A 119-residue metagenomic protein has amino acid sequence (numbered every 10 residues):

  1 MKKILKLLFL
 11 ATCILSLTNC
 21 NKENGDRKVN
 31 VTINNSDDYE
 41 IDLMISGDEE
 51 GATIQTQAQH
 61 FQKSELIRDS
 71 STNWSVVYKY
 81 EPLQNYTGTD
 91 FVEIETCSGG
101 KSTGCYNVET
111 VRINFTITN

Functional and structural regions predicted by a protein language model:
K2-L10: Sec-dependent signal peptide recognition, specifically the positively charged N-region followed immediately by
L15-N19: C-terminal motif of bacterial Sec signal peptides marking the signal peptidase cleavage site
C20-G51, K101-N119: Extracellular interdomain linkers/hinges and stalk-like, low-complexity segments in secreted or single-pass
N34, S71-N73, N85-T87: Surface-exposed coil/turn segments at beta-strand junctions on protein surfaces, enriched
D37-K79: Surface-exposed or secretory-pathway low-complexity segments enriched in glycine-proline and Ser/Thr/acidic residues
V76-Y78, V92, V111-I113: Hydrophobic residues positioned within well-ordered beta-strands of beta-sheet architectures
Y80-Q84: Short, hydrophobic beta-strand segments
Y86-G100: A short beta-strand micro-motif common to beta-rich folds, especially ectodomain repeats
